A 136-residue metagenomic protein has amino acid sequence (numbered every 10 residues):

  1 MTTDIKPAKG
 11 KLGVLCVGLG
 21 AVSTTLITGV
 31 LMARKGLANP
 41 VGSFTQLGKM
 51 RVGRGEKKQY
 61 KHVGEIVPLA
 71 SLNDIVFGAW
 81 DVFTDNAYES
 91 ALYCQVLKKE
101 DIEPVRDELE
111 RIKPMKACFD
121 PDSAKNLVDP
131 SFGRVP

Functional and structural regions predicted by a protein language model:
M1-P136: Metallocofactor- and cofactor-centric catalytic cores in central/energy metabolism, strongly enriched
